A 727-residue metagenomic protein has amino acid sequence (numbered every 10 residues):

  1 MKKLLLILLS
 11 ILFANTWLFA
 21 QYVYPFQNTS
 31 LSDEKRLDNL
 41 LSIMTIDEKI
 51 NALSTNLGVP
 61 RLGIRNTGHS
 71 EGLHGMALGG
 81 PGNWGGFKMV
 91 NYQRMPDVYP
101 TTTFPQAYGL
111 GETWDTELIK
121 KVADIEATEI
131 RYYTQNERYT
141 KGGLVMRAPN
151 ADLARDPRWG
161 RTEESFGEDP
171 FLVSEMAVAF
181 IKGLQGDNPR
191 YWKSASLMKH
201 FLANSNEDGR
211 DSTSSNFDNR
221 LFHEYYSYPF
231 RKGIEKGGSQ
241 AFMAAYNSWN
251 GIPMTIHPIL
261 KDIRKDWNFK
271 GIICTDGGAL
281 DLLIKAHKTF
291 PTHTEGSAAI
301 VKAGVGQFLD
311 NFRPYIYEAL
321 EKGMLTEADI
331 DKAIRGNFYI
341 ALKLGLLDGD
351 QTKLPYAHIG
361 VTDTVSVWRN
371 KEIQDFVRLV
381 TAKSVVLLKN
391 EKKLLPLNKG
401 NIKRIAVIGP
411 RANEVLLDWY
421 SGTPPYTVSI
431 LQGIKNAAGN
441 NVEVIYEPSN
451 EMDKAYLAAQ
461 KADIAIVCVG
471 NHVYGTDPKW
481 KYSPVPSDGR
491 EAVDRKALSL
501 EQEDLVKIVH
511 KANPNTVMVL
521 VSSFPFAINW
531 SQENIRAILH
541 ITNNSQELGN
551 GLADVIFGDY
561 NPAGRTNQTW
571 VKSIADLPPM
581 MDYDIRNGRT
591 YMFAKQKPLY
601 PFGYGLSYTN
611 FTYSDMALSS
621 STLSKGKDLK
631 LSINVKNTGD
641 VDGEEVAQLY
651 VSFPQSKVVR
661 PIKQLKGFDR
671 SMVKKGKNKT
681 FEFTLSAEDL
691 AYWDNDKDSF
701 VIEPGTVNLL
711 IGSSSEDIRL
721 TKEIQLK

Functional and structural regions predicted by a protein language model:
M1-V23: Bacterial Sec-dependent N-terminal signal peptides
L8-T16, L57, T622, I724: Generic low-complexity, intrinsically disordered sequence content enriched in small uncharged/hydrophobic residues
Q21-Y692, S699-E716: Glycoside hydrolase catalytic-domain context in secreted enzymes
D717-K727: Short beta-strand elements
